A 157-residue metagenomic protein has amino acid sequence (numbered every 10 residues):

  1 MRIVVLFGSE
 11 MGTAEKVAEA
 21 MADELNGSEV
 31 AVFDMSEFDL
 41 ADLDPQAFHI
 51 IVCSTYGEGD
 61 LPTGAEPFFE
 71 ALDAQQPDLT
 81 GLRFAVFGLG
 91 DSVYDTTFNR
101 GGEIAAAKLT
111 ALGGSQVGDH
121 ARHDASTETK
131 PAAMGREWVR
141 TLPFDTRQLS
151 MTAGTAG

Functional and structural regions predicted by a protein language model:
M1-V4: Extreme N-terminal starter segment of soluble prokaryotic enzymes
F7, M11: Active-site neighborhood of thiol-dependent amide/isopeptide-bond enzymes
G12-K16, D23-E24, S28, P45-F48 (+1 more regions): FMN-binding flavodoxin-like domain, especially the glycine-rich phosphate-binding loop
S28-L40: A short, well-structured beta->alpha microelement
